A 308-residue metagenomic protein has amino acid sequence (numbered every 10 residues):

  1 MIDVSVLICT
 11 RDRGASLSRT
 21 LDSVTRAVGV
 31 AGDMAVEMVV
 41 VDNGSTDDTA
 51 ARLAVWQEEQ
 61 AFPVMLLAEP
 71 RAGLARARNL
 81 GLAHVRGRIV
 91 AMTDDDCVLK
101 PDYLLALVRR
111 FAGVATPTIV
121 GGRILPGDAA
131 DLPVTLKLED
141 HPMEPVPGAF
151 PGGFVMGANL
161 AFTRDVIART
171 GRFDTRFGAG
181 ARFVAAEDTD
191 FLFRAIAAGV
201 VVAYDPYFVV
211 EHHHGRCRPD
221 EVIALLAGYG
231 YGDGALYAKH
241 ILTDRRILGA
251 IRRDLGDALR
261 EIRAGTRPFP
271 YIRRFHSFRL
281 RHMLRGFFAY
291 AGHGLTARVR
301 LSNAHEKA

Functional and structural regions predicted by a protein language model:
M1-R26, D33-M34: N-proximal low-complexity "stem/linker" segments adjacent to membrane-targeting elements
R13, S23, D42-A51, C97: A conserved acidic beta->alpha catalytic loop
E69-V85: Glycine-rich, basic loop-to-helix element that forms the pyrophosphate-binding segment of sugar-nucleotide handling
V90: Short aromatic/hydrophobic "clamp" motif used to bind/position activated sugar donors
D102-V134: Conserved donor NDP-sugar-binding/catalytic core segment of glycosyltransferases
G122-R123, L136-V155: Short, flexible, basic/aromatic active-site loop/helix in glycosyltransferases
V155, A179-F193: Acidic donor-binding loop at a coil-to-helix junction in glycosyltransferase catalytic cores that engages
A224-Y231, A238, L242-A308: Non-catalytic, C-terminal membrane-associated alpha-helical segments of glycosyltransferases
